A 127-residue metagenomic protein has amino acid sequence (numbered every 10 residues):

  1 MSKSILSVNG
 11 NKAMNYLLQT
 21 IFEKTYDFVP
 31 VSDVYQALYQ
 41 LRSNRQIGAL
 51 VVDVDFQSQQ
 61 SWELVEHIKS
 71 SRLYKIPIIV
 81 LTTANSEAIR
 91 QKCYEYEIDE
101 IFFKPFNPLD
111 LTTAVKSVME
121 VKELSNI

Functional and structural regions predicted by a protein language model:
S2-K12, L18-Q19, L50: Conserved acidic segment of CheY-like receiver
K12-P30, Q36: Two-component/phosphorelay signaling modules centered on CheY-like receiver
S32-A49: Acidic, metal-coordinating helix/loop segments flanking the phosphotransfer/catalytic sites of two-component signaling
Y39, W62-L73: Short amphipathic alpha-helix used as the core "switch/output" element in two-component signaling
V52-D55: Active-site residues of response regulator receiver
E63, N85-E100: Alpha4 helix (beta4-alpha4-beta5 surface) of REC/receiver domains from two-component response regulators
L81-T82: Hydrophobic/aromatic residues positioned on beta-strands within the core alpha/beta folds
F106-V115: C-terminal output helix
